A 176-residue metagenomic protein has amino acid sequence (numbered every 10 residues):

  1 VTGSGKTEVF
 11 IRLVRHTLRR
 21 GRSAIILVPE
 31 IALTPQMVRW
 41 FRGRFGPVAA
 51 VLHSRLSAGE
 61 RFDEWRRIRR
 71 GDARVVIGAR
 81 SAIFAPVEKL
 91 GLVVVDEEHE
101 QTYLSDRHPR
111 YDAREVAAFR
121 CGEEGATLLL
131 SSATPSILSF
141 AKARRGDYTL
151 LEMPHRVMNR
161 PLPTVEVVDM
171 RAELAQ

Functional and structural regions predicted by a protein language model:
S4-V9, H16-G43, E60: Conserved Walker A/P-loop ATP-binding site and its immediately adjacent core in helicase/helicase-like ATPase domains
G21-R22, D72-A73, A126, Y148: Short, high-confidence coil segments that cap the C-terminus of an alpha-helix and link into the following beta-strand
E30-I31, G78-S81, E97, S132-P135 (+1 more regions): A short beta-strand-to-loop transition that corresponds to the Sensor-1 phosphate-sensing loop of AAA+ P-loop ATPases
T34-M37, G59-F62, F84-P86, Q101-L104 (+2 more regions): Switch/connector loops and helix/strand junctions flanking conserved nucleotide-binding motifs in nucleotide-processing
W40-V76, V87-L90: Conserved motor-coupling elements within RecA-like helicase/translocase cores
A49-A58, E100-Y111, E173-Q176: Flexible beta-alpha connector loops of hexameric P-loop NTPases
R80-L129: SF2 helicase catalytic motif II
E115, F119-Q176: Conserved interdomain linker/interface between the two RecA-like ATPase lobes of SF2 helicase motors
